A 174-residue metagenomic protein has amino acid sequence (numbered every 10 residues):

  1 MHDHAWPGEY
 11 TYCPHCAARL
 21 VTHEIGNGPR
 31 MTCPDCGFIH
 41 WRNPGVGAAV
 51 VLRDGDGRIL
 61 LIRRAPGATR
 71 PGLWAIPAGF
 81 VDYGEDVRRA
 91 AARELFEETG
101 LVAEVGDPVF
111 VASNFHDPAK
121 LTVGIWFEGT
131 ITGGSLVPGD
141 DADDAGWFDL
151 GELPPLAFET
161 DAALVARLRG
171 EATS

Functional and structural regions predicted by a protein language model:
M1-E9, T22-N27: Short, flexible, mixed-charge glycine/proline-rich loop motifs that serve as phosphate/nucleic-acid-contacting
H2-D3, D54-E97: Conserved Nudix-box catalytic region and its N-terminal flanking loop in Nudix hydrolases and closely related
C13-C16, C33-C36: Short cysteine-rich clusters marking metal-coordination/redox-active sites
V21-T22, W41: Short functional micro-motifs and their immediate structural scaffolds
P29, D35-I59, F80, V111: Conserved N-terminal beta-strand and adjoining loop/helix that marks the start of the Nudix/MutT-like hydrolase domain
P29-M31, V46, L121-F127: Short beta-strand micro-motifs in enzyme catalytic cores
L52-R53, L61, G129, W147: Conserved hydrophobic "DFG−1" position in protein kinase catalytic cores
V81-R167: Unchanged
